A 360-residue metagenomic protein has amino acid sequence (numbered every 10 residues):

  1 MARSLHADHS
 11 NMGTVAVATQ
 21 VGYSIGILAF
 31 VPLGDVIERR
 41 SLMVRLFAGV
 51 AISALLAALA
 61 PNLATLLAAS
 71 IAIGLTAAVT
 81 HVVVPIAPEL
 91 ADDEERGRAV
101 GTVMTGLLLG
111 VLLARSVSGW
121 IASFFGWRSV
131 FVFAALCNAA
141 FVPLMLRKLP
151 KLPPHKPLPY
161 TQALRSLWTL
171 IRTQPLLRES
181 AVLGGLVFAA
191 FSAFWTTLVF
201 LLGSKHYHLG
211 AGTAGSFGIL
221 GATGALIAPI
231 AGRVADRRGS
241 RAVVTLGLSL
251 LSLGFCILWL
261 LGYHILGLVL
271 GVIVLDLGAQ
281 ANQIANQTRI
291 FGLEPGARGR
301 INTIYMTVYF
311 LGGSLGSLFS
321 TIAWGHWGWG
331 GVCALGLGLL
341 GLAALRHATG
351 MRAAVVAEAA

Functional and structural regions predicted by a protein language model:
I25-L63: Conserved MFS/SLC helix-loop-helix module at the cytosolic interface between two early adjacent transmembrane helices
G26-E38, I227-S240, W324: Helix-to-loop junctions at the C-terminal end of transmembrane segments in multipass secondary transporters
T65, T102-L149: Helix-loop-helix hairpin linking two adjacent transmembrane segments in secondary transporters
A69-L107: Cytoplasmic helix-loop-helix junction between adjacent transmembrane helices in 12-TM secondary transporters
V79-A91, A281-E294: Intracellular juxtamembrane helix-capping segments at the cytosolic ends of symmetry-related transmembrane helices
L146-T169: Flexible cytoplasmic inter-helical loops of multi-pass small-molecule transporters
R241-N286: C-terminal transmembrane helical hairpin of 12-TM major facilitator-type secondary transporters
